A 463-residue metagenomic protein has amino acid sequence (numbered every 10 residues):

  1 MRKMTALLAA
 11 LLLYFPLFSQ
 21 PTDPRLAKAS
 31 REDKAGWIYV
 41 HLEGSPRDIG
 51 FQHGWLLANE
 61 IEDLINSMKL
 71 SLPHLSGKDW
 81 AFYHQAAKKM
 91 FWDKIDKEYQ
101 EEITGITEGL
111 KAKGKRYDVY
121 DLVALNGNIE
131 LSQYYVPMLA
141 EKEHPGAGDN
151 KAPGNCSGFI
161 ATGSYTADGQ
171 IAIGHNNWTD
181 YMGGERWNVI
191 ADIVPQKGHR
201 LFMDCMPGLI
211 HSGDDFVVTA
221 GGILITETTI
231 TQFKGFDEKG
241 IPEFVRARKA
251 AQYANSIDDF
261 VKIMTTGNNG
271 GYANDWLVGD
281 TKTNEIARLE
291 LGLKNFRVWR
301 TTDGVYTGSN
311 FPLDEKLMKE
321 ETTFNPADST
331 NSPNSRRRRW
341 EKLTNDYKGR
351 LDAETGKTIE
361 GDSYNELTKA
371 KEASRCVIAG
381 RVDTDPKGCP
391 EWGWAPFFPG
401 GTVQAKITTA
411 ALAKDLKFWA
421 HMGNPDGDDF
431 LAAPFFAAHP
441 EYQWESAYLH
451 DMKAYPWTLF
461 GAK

Functional and structural regions predicted by a protein language model:
M1-M4: Positively charged n-region of N-terminal signal peptides that target proteins for export
A6-L8: Intrinsically disordered, low-complexity repeat segments enriched in small/polar residues
A10-F18: Hydrophobic h-region of N-terminal signal peptides that target proteins for export in Gram-negative bacteria
S19-D258, T265-G271, L277-R300, S329-K463: N-terminal mature-domain region immediately after signal-peptide cleavage in secreted/organellar precursors
E285-T322: A cross-kingdom feature marking charged/low-complexity
